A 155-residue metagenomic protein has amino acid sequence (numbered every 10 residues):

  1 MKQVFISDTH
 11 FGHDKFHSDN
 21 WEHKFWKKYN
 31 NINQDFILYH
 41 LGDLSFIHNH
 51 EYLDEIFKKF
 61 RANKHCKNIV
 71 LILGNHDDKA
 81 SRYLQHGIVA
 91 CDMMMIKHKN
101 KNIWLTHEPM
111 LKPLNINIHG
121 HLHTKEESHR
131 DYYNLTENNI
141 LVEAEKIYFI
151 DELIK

Functional and structural regions predicted by a protein language model:
M1, C66-K67: Generic cytosolic/nucleocytoplasmic N-terminal low-complexity/intrinsically disordered segments
M1-E55, K155: N-terminal active-site segment of His-dependent metallophosphoesterases
S7-F11, G42-S45, N75-D77, E108-P109 (+1 more regions): Active-site metal-binding loops of divalent metal-dependent hydrolases
F16-H17, G42-R61, L73, D78-M93 (+1 more regions): Metal-dependent catalytic neighborhoods of phosphoester/phosphodiester hydrolases
K24-K28, L53-K59, A90-D92, N102-H107: A generic local structural motif
I32-N33, F57-C66, H98, L111-K112: Short, conserved loop/helix-junction motifs that constitute active-site signature segments in enzyme catalytic cores
L38, I69-L71: Hydrophobic/aromatic residues located in beta-strands of well-ordered beta-sheets within soluble catalytic
V70, D78-K155: Conserved beta-sheet core of the metallophosphoesterase superfamily
